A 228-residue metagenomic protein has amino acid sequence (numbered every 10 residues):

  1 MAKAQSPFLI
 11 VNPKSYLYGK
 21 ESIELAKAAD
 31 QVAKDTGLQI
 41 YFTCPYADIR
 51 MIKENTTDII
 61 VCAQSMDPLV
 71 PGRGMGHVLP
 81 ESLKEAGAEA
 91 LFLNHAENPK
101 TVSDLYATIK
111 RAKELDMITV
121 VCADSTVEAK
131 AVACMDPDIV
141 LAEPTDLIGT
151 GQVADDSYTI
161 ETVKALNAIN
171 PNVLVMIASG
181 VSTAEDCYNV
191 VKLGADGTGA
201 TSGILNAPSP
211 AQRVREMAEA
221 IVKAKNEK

Functional and structural regions predicted by a protein language model:
M1-V78, T119, V127-P137, N206: Conserved N-terminal beta1-alpha1 strand-loop-helix module at the mouth
A4, A86, L115, M135 (+1 more regions): Structural motif
K14, P45, L83, E143 (+3 more regions): Conserved, mostly hydrophobic/aromatic
T57-A112: Glycine/small-residue-rich loop that forms an oxyanion/phosphate-binding "nest" at active or ligand-binding sites
E89-K100, I139-Q152, L193-V214: Glycine-rich phosphate-binding active-site loops on the catalytic face of alpha/beta enzymes
T108-A112, A154-S157, G203-K228: C-terminal helical cap(s) of enzyme catalytic domains, especially alpha/beta-barrels
R111-N170, V175-I177: Active-site rim beta-loop-alpha module in soluble metabolic enzymes
A123-D136, V181-T198: Catalytic cores of alpha/beta
